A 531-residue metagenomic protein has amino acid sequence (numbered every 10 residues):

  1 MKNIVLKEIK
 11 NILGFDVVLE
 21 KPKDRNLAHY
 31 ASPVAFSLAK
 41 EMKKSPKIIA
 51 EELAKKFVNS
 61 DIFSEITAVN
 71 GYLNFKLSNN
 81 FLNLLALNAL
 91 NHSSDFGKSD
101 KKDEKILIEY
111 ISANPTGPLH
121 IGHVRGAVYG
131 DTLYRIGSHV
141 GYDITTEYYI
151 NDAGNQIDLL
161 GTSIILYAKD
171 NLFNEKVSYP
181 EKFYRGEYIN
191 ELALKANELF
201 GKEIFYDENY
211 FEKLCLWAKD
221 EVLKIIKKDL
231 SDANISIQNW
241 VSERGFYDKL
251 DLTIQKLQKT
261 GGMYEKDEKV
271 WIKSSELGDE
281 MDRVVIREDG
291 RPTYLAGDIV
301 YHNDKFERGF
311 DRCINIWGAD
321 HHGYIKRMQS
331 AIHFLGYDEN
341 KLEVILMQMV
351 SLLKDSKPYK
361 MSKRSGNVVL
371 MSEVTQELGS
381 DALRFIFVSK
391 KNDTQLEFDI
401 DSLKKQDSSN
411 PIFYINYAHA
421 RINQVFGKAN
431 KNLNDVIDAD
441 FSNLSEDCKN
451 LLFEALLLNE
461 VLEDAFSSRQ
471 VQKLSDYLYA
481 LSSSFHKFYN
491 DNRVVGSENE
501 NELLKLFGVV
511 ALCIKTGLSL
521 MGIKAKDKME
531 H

Functional and structural regions predicted by a protein language model:
M1-L84, S94, K98-H531: Non-catalytic interaction-recognition regions
A86-L90: Beta-lactamase-like hydrolase cores
